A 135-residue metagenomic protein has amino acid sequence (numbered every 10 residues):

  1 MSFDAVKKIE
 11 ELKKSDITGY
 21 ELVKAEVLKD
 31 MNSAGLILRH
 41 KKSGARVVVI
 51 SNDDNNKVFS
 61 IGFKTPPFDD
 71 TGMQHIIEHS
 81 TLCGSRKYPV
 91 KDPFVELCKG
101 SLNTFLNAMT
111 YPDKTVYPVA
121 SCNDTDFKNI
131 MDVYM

Functional and structural regions predicted by a protein language model:
S2-D54: N- or domain-start disorder-to-order transition segments that initiate the globular core
S51-V133: M16/MPP (pitrilysin/insulinase) zinc-metallopeptidase core fold and M16-derived inactive scaffolds
